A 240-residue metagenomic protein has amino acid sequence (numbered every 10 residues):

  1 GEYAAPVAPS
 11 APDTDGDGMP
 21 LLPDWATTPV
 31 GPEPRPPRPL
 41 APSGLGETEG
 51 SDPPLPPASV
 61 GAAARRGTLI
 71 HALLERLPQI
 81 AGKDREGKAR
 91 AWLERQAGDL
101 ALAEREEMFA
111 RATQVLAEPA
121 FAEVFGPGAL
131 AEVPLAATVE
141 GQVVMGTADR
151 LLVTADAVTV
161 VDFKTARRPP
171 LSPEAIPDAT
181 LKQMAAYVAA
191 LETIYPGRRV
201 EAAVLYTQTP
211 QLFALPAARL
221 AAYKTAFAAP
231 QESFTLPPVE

Functional and structural regions predicted by a protein language model:
G1-E240: Structural signature of nuclease core domains in nucleic-acid processing machines
